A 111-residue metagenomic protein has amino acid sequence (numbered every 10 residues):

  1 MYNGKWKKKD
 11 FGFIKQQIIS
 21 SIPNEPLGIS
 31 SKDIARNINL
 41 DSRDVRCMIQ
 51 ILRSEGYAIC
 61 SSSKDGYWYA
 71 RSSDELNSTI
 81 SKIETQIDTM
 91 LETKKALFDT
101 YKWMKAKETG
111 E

Functional and structural regions predicted by a protein language model:
M1-Q17: Short alpha-helical segments that sit at the start of domains
S20-P26, E55: Short helix-capping/hinge SLiMs at alpha-helix to coil transitions
S31-N37: A short acidic, leucine-rich amphipathic alpha-helix
L40-I51: Short amphipathic alpha-helical interaction segments
R53-S62: A short, conserved structural fragment
K64-R71: Minor-groove-contacting beta-hairpin "wing" of winged helix-turn-helix DNA-binding domains
S73-T79: Short, charged/polar, Gly/Pro-enriched secondary-structure boundary elements
T79-E111: Long, low-complexity, charge-rich intrinsically disordered regions
